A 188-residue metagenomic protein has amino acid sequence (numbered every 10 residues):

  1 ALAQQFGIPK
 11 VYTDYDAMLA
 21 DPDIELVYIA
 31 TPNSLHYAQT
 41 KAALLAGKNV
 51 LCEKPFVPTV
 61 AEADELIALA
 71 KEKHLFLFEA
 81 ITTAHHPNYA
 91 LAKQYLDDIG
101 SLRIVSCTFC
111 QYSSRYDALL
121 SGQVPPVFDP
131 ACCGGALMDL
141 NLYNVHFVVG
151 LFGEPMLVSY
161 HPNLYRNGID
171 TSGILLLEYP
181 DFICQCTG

Functional and structural regions predicted by a protein language model:
L2-A3: Conserved SAM-binding loop
F6-I67: Beta-loop-alpha module in the N-terminal Rossmann-like domain of NAD(P)-dependent dehydrogenases, especially those
P9, A46-K48, K73-F76, I183: A short helix->loop->beta-strand "cap" motif at the edges of active sites that frequently abuts
D64-T82, S101-V105: Rossmann-fold dehydrogenase core element
T83-M156: Predominantly a Rossmann-like dinucleotide-binding segment in NAD(P)-dependent oxidoreductases
V145-G188: Contiguous beta-strand/loop segments that form the cofactor/metal-binding neighborhood of enzyme cores
